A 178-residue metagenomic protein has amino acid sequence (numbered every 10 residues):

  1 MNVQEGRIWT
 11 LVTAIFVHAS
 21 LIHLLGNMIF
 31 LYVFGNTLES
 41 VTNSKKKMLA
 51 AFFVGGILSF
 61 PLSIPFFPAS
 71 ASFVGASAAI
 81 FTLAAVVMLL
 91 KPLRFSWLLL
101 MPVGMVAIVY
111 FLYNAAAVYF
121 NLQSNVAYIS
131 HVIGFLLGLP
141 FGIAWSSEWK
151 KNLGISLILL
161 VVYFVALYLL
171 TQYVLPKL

Functional and structural regions predicted by a protein language model:
M1-L178: A detector for small-residue-rich transmembrane helices and their helix-helix packing motifs
